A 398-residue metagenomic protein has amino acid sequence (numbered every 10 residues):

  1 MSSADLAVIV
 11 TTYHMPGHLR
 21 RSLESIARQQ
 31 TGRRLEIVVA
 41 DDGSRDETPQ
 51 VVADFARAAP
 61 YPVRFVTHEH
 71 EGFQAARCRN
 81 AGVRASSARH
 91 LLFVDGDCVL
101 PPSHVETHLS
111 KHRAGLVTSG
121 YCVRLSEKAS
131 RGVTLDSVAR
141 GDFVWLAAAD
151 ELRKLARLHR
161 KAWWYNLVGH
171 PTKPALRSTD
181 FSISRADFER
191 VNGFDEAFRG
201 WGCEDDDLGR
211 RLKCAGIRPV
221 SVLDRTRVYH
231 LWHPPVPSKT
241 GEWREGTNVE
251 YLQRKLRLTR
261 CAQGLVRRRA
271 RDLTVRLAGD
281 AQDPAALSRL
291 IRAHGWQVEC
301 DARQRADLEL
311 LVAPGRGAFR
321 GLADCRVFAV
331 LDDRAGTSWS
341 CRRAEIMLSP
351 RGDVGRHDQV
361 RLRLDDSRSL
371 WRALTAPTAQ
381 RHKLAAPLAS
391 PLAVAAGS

Functional and structural regions predicted by a protein language model:
D5-A7, E36, D207: Cell-envelope/extracellular polymer assembly enzymes that use nucleotide-activated donors
E24-R34: Short, acidic, metal-binding catalytic loop of nucleotide-sugar glycosyltransferases
R34-G43, R64-H68: Short beta-strand/loop segment that forms part of the nucleotide-sugar
D41-Q50, C98: A conserved acidic beta->alpha catalytic loop
E69-S86: Glycine-rich, basic loop-to-helix element that forms the pyrophosphate-binding segment of sugar-nucleotide handling
L91: Short aromatic/hydrophobic "clamp" motif used to bind/position activated sugar donors
S103-A148: Conserved donor NDP-sugar-binding/catalytic core segment of glycosyltransferases
L176, D180-N192, F198-R218, L223-D224: A short, conserved alpha-helix in the catalytic core of glycosyltransferases
